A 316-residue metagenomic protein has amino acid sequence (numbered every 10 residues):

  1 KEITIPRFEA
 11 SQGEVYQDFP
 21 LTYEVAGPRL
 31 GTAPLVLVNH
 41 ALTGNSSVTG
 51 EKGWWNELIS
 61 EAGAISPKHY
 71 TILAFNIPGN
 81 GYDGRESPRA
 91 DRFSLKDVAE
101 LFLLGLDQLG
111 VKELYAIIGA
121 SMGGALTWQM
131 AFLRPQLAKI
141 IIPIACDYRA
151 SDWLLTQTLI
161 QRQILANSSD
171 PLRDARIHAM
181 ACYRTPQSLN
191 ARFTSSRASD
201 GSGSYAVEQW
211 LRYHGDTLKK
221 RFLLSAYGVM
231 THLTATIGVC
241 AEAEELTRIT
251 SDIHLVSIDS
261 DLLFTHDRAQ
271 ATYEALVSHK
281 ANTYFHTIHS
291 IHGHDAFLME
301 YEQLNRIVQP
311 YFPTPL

Functional and structural regions predicted by a protein language model:
K1-L35: Catalytic-loop region of hydrolases
E24-Y82: N-terminal cap/lid subdomain of alpha/beta-hydrolase-fold enzymes
K96-Y115: Conserved acidic catalytic loop of the alpha/beta-hydrolase fold
E113-D152: Conserved hydrolase catalytic core segment
L137-T217: Alpha/beta-hydrolase-fold enzymes
I249, L255-S257: Short beta-strand/loop motif that positions the catalytic acidic residue of the alpha/beta-hydrolase fold
L262-A271: Conserved alpha/beta-hydrolase "acid-adjacent" motif
Q270-L316: Catalytic active-site module of serine/aspartate enzymes centered on a nucleophile-bearing elbow/loop
